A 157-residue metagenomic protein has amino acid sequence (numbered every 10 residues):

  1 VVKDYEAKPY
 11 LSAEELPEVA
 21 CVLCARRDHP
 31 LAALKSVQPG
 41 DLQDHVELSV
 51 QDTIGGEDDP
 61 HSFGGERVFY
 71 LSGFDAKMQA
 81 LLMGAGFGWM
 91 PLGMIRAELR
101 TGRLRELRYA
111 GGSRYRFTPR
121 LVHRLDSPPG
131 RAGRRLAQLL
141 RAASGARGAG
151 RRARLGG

Functional and structural regions predicted by a protein language model:
V1-K3: Pocket-flanking alpha-helical
E6-A85, M90-Y115, R134, Q138-G157: C-terminal regulatory
C24-D28, T118-R131: A bilobed periplasmic-binding-protein/Venus flytrap-type ligand-binding module shared by bacterial periplasmic
